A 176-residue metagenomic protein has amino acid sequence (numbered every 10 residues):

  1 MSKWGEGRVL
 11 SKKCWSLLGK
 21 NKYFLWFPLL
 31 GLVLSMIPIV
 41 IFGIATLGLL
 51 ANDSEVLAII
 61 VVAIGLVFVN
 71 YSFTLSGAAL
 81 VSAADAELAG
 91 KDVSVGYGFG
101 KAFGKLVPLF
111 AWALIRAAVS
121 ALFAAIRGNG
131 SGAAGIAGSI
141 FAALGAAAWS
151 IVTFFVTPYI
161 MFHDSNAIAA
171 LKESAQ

Functional and structural regions predicted by a protein language model:
M1-Q176: Hydrophobic alpha-helical membrane segments
